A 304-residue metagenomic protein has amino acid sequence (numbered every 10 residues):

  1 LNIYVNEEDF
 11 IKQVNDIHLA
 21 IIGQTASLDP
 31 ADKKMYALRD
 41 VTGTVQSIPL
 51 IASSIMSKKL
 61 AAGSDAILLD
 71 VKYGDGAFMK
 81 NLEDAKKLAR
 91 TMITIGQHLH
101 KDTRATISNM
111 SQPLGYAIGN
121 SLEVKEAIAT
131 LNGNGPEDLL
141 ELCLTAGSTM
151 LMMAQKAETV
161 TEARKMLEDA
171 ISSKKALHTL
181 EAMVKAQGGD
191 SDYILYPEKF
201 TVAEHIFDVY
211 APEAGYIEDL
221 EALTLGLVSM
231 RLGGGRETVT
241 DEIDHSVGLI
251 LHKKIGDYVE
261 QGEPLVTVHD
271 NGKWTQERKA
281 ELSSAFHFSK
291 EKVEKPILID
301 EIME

Functional and structural regions predicted by a protein language model:
L1-A62: Phosphate/pyrophosphate-binding betaalpha-module
D16-I17, T44-E304: Well-ordered secondary-structure scaffolds
